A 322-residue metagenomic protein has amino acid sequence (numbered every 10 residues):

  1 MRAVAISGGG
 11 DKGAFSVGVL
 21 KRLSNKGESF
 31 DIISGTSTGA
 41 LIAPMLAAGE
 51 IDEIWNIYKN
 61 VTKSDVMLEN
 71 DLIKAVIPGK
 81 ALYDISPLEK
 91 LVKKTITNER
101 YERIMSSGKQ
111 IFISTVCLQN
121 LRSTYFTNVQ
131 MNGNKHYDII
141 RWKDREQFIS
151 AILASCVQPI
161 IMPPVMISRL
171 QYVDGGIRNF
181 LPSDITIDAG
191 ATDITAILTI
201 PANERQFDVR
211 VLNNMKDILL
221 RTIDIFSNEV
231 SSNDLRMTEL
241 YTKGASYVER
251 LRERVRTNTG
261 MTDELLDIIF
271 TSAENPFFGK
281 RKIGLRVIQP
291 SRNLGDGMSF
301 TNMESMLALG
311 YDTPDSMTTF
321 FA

Functional and structural regions predicted by a protein language model:
M1-T36, P44-A322: Patatin-like phospholipase
